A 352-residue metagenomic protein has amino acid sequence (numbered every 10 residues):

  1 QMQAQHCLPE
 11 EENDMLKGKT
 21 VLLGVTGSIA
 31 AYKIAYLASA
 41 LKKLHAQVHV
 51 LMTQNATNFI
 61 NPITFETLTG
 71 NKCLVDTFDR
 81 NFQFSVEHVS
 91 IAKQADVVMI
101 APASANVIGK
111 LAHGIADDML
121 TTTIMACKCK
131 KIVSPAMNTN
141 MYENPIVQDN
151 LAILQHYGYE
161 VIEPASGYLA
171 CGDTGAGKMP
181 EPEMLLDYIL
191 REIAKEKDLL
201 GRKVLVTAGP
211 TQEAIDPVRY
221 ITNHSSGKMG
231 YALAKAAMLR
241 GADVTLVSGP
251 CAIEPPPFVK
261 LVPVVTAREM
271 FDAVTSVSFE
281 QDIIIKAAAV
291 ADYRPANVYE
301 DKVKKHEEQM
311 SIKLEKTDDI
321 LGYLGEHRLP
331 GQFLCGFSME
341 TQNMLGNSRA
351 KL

Functional and structural regions predicted by a protein language model:
H6: Cationic, low-complexity basic patches in intrinsically disordered or flexible, solvent-exposed regions
P9-I132, N138-G227, Y231-K351: A cross-family phosphate/adenosyl-ligand binding-site feature
